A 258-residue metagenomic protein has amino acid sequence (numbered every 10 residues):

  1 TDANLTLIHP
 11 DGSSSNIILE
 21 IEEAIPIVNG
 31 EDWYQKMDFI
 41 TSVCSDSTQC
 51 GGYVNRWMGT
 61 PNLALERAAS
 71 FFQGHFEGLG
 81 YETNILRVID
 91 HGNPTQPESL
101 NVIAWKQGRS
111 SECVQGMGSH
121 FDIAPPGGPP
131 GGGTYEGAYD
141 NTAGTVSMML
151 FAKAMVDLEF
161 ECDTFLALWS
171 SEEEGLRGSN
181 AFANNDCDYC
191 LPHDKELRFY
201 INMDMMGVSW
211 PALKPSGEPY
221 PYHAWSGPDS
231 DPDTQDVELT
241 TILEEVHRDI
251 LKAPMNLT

Functional and structural regions predicted by a protein language model:
T1-G12: Feature for long, exposed domains in two main contexts
E20, D32-Q35, F39, L63-T83 (+5 more regions): Extracytoplasmic/secreted proteins, especially bacterial periplasmic and envelope-associated proteins
I27-W33, E77, P94-E98, K106-S111 (+4 more regions): Extracellular/periplasmic catalytic domains that process cell-envelope and extracellular macromolecules
D32-T41, T83-L86, N101-W105, V114-G118 (+3 more regions): Structural recognition of the beta-strand scaffold that forms the well-ordered cores of secreted hydrolase catalytic
Q35, S42-Q107, N256: A non-catalytic alpha/beta surface segment that caps or lines the substrate-entry region of metallo-dependent hydrolase
D46-S47, I89-N93, G108-S111, F121-P125 (+4 more regions): Solvent-exposed loop/turn segments at secondary-structure junctions within structured extracellular/periplasmic domains
E98, G131-Q235: Acidic/histidine-rich catalytic neighborhood of metal-dependent amide-processing enzymes
R248-T258: Short catalytic/ligand-gating loop segments at beta-alpha or beta-beta junctions within enzyme catalytic domains
